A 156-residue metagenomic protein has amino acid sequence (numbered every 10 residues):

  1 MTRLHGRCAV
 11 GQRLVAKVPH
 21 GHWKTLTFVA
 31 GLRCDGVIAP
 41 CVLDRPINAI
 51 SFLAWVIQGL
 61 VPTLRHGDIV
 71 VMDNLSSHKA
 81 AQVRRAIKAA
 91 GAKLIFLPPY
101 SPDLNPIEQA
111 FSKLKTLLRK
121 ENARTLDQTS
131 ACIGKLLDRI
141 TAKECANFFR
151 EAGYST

Functional and structural regions predicted by a protein language model:
M1-T156: Short functional hotspots at interaction and active-site rims
